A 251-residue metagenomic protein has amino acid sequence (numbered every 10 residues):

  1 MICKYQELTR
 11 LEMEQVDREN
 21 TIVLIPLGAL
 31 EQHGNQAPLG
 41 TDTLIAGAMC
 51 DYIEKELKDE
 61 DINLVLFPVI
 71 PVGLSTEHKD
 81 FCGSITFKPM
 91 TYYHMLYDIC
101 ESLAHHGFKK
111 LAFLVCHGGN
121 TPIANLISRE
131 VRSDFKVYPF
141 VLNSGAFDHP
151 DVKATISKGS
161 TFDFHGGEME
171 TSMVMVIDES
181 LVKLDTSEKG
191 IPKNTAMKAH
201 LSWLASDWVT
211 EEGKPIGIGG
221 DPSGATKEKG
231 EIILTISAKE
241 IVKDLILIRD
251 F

Functional and structural regions predicted by a protein language model:
M1-K110, G118-F251: Extended, histidine- and acidic-residue-enriched regions that form the cofactor-binding/catalytic faces
L114: Short, surface-exposed ligand- or partner-binding patches at beta-edge/loop junctions that are enriched in aromatics
